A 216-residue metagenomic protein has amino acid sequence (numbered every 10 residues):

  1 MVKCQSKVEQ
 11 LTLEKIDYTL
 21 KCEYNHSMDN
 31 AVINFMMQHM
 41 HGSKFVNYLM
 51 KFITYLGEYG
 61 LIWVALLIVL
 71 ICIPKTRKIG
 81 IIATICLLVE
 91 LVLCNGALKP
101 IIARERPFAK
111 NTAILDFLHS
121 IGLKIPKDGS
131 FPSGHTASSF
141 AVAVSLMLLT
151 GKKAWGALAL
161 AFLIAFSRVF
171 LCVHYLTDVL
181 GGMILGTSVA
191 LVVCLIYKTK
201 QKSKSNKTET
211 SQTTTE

Functional and structural regions predicted by a protein language model:
C4, E14-W63, N95-I125, Q212-T215: N-terminal transmembrane-helix/juxtamembrane module of multi-pass inner/ER membrane proteins
S43-F45, K75-I79, T150-G156: Membrane-helix interface segments
W63-I73, S139, A143-M147: Hydrophobic, aromatic-rich transmembrane alpha-helices and their immediate juxtamembrane boundary segments
L66-C94: Interfacial segments of alpha-helical transmembrane regions
L70, C94, L98-A103, M147 (+1 more regions): Membrane-water interface at transmembrane helix exits
I85-K99, W155-R168: Small-polar-interrupted transmembrane alpha-helices in polytopic inner-membrane proteins
L118-E216: Membrane-embedded catalytic cores of phosphoryl/pyrophosphoryl-handling enzymes
